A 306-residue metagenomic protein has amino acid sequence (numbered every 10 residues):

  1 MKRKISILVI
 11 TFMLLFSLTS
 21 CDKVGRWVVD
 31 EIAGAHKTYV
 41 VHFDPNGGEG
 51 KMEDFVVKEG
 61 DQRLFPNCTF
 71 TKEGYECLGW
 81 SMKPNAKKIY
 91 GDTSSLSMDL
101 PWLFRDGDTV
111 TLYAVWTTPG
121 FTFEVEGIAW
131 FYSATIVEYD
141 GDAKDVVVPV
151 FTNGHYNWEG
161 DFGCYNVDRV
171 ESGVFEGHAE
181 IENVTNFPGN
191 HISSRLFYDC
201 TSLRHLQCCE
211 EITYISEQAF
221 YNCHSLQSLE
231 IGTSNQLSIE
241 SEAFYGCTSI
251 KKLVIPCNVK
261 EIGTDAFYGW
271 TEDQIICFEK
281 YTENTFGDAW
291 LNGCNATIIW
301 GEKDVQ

Functional and structural regions predicted by a protein language model:
M1-L8: Bacterial N-terminal signal peptides that target proteins for export
S17-S20: C-terminal motif of bacterial Sec signal peptides marking the signal peptidase cleavage site
D22-V24: Bacterial signal peptide processing site
W27-T118, D140, V150-F151, W300-Q306: Secondary-structure capping and domain/repeat boundary segments
F55-V56, T122-G127, D140-R169, E176-H191 (+5 more regions): Structural signature of tandem-repeat unit edges
S133-T135: Non-globular, low-complexity intrinsically disordered regions
G173, S194-L196, S216-Y221, S241-Y245 (+1 more regions): Consensus positions within tandem repeat domains that build extended binding/scaffold surfaces
F267-G269, A289-G293: A structural signal for leucine-rich repeat
